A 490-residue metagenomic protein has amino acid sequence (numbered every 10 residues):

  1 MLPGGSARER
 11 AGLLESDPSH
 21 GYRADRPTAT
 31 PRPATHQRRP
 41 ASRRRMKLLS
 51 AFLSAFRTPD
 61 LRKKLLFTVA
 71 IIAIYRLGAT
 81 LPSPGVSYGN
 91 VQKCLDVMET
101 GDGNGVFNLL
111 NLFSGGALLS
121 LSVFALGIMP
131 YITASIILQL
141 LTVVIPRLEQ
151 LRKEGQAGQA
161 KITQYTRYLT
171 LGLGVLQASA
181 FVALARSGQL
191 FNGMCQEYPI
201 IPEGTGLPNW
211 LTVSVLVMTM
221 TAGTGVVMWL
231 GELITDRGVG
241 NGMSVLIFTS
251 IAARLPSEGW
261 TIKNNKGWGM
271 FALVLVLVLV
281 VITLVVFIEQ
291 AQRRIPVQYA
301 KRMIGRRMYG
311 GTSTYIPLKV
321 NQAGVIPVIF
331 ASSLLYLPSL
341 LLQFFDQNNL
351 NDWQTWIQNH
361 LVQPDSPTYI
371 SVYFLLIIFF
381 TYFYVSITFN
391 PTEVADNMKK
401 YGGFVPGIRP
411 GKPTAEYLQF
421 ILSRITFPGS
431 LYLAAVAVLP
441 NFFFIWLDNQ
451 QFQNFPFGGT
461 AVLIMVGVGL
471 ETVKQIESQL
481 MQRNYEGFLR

Functional and structural regions predicted by a protein language model:
G4-G5, G12, G21: Residue-identity detector for glycine
G4-G5, P27-A29, P33: Intrinsic disorder/low-complexity segments
R10, S16, R38: Cationic, low-complexity basic patches in intrinsically disordered or flexible, solvent-exposed regions
D17, Y22-D25, H36: Intrinsic-disorder-associated, low-complexity terminal segments enriched in Asp/Asn/His/Tyr and depleted of Lys/Arg
P31-R44: Intrinsically disordered, low-complexity cytosolic tails and juxtamembrane linkers of membrane/envelope proteins
S42-R152, Q156-R490: N-terminal cationic and glycine-rich segments that engage phosphates or anionic surfaces
